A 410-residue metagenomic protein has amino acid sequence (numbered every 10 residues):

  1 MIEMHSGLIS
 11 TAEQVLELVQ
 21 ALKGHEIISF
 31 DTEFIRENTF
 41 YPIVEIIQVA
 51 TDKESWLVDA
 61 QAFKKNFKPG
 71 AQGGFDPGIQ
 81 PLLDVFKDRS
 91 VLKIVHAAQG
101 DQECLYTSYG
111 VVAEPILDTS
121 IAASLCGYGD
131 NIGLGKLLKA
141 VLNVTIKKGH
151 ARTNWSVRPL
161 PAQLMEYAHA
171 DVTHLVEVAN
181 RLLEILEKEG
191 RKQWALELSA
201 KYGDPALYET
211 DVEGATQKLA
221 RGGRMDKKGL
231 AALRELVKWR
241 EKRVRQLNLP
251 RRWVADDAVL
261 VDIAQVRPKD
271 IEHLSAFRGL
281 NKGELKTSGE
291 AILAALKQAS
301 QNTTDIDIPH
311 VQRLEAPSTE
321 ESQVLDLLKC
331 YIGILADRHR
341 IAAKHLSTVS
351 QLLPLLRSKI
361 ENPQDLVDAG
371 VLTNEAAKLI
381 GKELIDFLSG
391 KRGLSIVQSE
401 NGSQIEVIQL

Functional and structural regions predicted by a protein language model:
M1-I28, T32: N-terminal accessory regions of nucleic-acid-interacting proteins
L8, Q48, D52-V176, L183 (+1 more regions): Active-site-proximal helix-loop-helix substrate-binding element of RNase H-like nuclease domains
H25-F40, D171: Gly/Thr-rich phosphate-binding beta-strand-loop-beta motif of the actin/hexokinase/Hsp70
I27, V44, V91-L92: "…together with the soluble PPM/PP2C metallo-phosphatase catalytic core" -> "…together with the soluble PPM/PP2C
E33-S55: An N-terminal structural lobe/cap that precedes and organizes the functional/catalytic core across diverse proteins
I35, I121-L125, A258-D262: Conserved short loop/turn motifs at secondary-structure junctions
A162, V178, L182-L410: Accessory DNA-binding and partner-docking regions appended to nucleic-acid-acting proteins, especially the terminal
